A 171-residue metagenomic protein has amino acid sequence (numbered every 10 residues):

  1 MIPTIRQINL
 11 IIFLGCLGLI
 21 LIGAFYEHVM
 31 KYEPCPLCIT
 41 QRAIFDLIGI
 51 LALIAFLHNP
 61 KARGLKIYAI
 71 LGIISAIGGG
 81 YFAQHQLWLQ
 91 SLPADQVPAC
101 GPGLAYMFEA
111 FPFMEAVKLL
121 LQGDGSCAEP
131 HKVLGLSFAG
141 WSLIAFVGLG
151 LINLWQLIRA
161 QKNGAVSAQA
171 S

Functional and structural regions predicted by a protein language model:
M1-L47: Transmembrane alpha-helical insertion/packing segments
P3-L14, P60-F82, L151-I152: Interfacial segments of alpha-helical transmembrane regions
P3-Q7, M30-I39, P60-I67, P130-S137: Juxtamembrane loop-transmembrane helix junctions in multi-pass integral membrane proteins, especially the extracellular
L21-F25, L53, L154: Alpha-helical transmembrane segments of multipass membrane proteins
I22-E27, G78-P93: C-terminal TM-helix exit segments that contain a strictly Trp-centered aromatic cap at the helix terminus
I54-K61, L154-A160: Structural signal for the C-terminal ends of transmembrane alpha-helices and the immediately following loop
S91-L134: Extracytosolic (periplasmic/ER-lumenal) interhelical loops and adjacent juxtamembrane/interface segments of multi-pass
L119-S171: A hydrophobic membrane-anchoring alpha-helix module
